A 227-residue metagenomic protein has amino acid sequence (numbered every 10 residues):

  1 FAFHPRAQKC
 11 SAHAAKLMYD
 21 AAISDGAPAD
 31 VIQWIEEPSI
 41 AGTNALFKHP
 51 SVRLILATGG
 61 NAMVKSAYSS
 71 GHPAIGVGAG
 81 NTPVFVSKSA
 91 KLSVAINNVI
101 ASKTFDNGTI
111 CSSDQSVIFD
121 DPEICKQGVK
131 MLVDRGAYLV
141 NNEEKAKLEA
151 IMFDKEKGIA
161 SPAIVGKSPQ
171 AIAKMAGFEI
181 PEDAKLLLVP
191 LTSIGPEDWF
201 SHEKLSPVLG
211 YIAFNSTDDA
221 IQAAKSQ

Functional and structural regions predicted by a protein language model:
F1, V117-F119, G210-I212: Short hydrophobic-aromatic micro-motifs
F1-I96: Rossmann-like NAD(P) dinucleotide-binding subdomain of oxidoreductase/dehydrogenase enzymes
H49, S102, Q227: Acidic-histidine catalytic/liganding microenvironments
S51-I55, Q115, P207-L209: Short active-site oxyanion
V64-G195: ALDH superfamily catalytic-core signature
F178-Q227: Conserved C-terminal structural/oligomerization subdomain of aldehyde/semialdehyde dehydrogenase
